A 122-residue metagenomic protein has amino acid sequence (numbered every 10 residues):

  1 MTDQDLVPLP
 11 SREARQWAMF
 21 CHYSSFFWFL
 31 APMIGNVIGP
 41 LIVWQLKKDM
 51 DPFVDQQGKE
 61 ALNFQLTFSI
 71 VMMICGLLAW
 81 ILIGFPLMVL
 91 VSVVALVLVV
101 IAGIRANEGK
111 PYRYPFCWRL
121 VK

Functional and structural regions predicted by a protein language model:
M1-A14, P115, R119-K122: Low-complexity, intrinsically disordered extramembrane tails and loops of integral membrane proteins
L9-R12, Q16, Q56, A79-L82 (+1 more regions): Juxtamembrane loop-transmembrane helix junctions in multi-pass integral membrane proteins, especially the extracellular
S11-A14, M33-N36, K48, P52: Residues at secondary-structure transition points
M19-I38, N63-V99: Hydrophobic alpha-helical transmembrane segments in multi-pass membrane proteins
G39-W44: Hydrophobic transmembrane alpha-helices of multi-pass, membrane-embedded glycosylation machinery
K47-S69, I104-R113: Amphipathic, cytosolic membrane-interfacial segments at TM-TM junctions
V94-K122: Juxtamembrane transition segments at transmembrane-helix termini in multipass membrane proteins
